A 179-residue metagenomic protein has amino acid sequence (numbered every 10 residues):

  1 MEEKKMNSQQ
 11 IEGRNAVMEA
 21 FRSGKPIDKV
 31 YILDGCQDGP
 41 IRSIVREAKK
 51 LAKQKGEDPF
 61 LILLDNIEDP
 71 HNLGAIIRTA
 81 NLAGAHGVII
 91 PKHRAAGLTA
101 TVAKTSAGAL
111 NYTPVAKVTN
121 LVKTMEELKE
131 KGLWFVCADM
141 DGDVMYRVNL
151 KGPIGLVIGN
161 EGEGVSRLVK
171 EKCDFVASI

Functional and structural regions predicted by a protein language model:
M1-Q54: N-terminal positively charged helical leader segments and presequences
G13, E68-A75, N120: Amphipathic alpha-helical repeat scaffolds
A16-V17, C36-Q37, R94-A95, L121 (+1 more regions): Alpha-helix capping/helix-boundary segments
M18, S23-G24, N81-L82, K104-A109 (+1 more regions): Structured adenosyl-cofactor binding patch, chiefly the S-adenosyl-L-methionine
K49-L61, T99-V165: S-adenosyl-L-methionine/SAH cofactor-binding core of RNA-modifying enzymes
A75, I90-A100: Short glycine/proline-centered loop/turn elements that form peptide/ligand docking sites
A75-L82, E127: Structural preference for long, well-ordered alpha-helical segments within the folded cores of structured domains
